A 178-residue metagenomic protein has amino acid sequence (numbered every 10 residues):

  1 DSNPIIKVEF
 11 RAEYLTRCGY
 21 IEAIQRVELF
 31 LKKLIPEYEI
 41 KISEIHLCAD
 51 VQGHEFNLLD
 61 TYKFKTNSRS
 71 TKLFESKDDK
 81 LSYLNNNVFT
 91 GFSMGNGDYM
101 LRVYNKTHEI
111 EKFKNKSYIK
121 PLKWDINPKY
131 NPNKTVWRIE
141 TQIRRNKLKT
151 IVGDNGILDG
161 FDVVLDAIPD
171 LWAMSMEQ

Functional and structural regions predicted by a protein language model:
D1-Q178: Structured, helix-rich domain cores that form ligand/interaction pockets
